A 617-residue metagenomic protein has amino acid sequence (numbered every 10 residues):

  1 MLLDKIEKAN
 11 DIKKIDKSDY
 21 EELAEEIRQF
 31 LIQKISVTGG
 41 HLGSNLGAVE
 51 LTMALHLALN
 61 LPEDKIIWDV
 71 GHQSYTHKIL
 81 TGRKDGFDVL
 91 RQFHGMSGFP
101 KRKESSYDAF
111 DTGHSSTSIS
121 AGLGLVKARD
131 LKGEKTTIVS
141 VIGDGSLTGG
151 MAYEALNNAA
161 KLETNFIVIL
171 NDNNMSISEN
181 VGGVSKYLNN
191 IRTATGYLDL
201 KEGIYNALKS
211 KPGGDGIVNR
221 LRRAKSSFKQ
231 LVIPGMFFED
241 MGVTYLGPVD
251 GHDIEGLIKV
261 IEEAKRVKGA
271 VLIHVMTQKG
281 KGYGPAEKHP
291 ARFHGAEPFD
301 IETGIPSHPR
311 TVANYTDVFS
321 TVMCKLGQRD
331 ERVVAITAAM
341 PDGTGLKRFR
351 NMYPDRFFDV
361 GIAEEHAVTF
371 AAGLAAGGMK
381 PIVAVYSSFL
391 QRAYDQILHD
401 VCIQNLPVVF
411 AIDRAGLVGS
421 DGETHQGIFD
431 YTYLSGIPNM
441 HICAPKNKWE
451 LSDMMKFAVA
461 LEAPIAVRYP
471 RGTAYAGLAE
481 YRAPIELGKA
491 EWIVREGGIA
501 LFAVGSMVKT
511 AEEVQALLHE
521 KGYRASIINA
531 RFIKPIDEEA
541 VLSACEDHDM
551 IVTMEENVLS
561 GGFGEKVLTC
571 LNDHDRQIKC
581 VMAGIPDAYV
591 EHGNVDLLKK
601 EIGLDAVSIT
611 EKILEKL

Functional and structural regions predicted by a protein language model:
M1-L80, E239, V243-I258, V267 (+1 more regions): N-terminal amphipathic, basic-rich helices that act as targeting or association modules
L3, N174-F319: Long, well-ordered, tryptophan-enriched scaffold segments
H41-L162, Y315, R332-V333, T337-A338 (+1 more regions): Cofactor-binding active-site loop characterized by glycine-rich and histidine/acidic residues
K65, T277-L390, Q396-L406, A463 (+3 more regions): Non-catalytic terminal/interface segments that mediate subunit docking, oligomerization, and allosteric communication
G86-M96, K161-M175, G196, C402-R414: A glycine-rich helix N-cap at a beta->alpha junction
I217-P285, P407-I412, Y431-E480, A606-L617: Structural signature of the thiamine diphosphate
K259-E262, H294-G295, G304, N314-R329 (+5 more regions): Glycine-/acidic-rich phosphate or pyrophosphate-binding loops and their flanking alpha/beta elements
P298, E302, P306-T311, G419-D421 (+2 more regions): Peripheral docking tails and interdomain loops at the edges of cofactor- or intermediate-handling domains
